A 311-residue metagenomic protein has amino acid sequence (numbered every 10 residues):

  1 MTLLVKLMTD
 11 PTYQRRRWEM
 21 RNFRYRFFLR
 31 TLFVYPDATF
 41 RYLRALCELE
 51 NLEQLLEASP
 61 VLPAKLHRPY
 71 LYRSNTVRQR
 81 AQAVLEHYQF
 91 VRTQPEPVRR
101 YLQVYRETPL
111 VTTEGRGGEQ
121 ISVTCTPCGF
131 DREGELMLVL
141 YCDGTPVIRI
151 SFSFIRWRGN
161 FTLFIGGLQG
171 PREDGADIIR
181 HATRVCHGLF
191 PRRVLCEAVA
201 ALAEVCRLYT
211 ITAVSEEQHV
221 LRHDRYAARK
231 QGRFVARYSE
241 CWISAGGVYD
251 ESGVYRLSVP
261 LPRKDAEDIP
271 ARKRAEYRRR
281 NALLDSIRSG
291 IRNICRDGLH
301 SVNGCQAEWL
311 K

Functional and structural regions predicted by a protein language model:
M1-A182, A275-K311: Non-catalytic substrate-recognition and accessory regions of acyl/acetyltransferase enzymes
I148, I155-Y249: Acyl-donor binding region in acyl/amide transferases
F152, D177-I179, R207, R222-A227 (+5 more regions): General "foldedness" signal
E217-R279, S286-S289: Active-site/acyl-donor-binding loops of N-acyltransferases
